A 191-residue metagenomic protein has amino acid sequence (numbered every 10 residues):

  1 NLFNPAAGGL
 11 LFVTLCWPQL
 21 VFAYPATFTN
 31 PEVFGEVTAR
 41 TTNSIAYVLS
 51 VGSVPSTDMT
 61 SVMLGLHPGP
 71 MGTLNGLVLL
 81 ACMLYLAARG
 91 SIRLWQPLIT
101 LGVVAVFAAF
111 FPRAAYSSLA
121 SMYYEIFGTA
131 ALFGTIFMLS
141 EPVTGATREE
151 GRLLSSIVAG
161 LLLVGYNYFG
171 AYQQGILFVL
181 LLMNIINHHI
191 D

Functional and structural regions predicted by a protein language model:
N1-F3, A87-I99, P142-L153: Membrane-helix interface "capping/anchor" motifs
N1-L80: Long hydrophobic alpha-helical segments that form multi-pass transmembrane helix bundles in integral membrane proteins
L2-A6, M122-A131, R152-L154, G170-M183: Loop-to-transmembrane alpha-helix initiation sites
V13-L15, V103-A109, A131-F137, L180-I190: Alpha-helical transmembrane segments and their membrane-interface exit regions
L20, Y24-P25, F111-Y116, S121 (+1 more regions): Hydrophobic alpha-helical transmembrane segments in multi-pass integral membrane proteins
L66-G76, L119-A131: Structural signature of hydrophobic alpha-helical transmembrane segments
G76, A87-S117: Conserved mixed alpha/beta catalytic, RNA-binding, or beta-rich assembly cores of soluble enzyme, regulatory
L77-A81, L98-V106, E125-M138, L153-L161: Hydrophobic alpha-helical segments embedded in the membrane of multi-pass proteins
